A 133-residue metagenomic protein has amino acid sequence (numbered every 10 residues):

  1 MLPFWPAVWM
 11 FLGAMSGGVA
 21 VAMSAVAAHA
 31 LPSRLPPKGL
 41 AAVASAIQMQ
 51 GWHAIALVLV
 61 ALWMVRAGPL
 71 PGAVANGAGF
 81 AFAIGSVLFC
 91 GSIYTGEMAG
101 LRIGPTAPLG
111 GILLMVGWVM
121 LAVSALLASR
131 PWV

Functional and structural regions predicted by a protein language model:
M1-V133: Polytopic transmembrane helical bundles with strong interfacial aromatic enrichment
